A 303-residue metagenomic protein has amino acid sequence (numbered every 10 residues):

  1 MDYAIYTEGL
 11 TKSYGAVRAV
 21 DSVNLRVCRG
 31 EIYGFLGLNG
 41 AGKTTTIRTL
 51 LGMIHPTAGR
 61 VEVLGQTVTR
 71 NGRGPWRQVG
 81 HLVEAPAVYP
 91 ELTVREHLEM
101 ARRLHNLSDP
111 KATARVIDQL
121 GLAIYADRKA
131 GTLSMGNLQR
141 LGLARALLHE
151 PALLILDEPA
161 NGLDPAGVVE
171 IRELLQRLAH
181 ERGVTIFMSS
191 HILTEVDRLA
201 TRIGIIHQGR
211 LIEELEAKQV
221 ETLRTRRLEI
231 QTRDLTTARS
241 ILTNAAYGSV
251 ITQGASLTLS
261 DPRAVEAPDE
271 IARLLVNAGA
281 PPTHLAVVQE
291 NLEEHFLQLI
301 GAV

Functional and structural regions predicted by a protein language model:
D2-T7, K12-H207, L211-E213: ABC transporter nucleotide-binding domains
T11, R95, Q119, L193 (+3 more regions): Alpha-helix N-cap/helix-start and coil->helix boundary motif
R60, R227, P281-H284: Residues at or immediately flanking beta-strands
R172-P262: ABC transporter nucleotide-binding domain
R263-V303: C-terminal coupling/interaction segments
